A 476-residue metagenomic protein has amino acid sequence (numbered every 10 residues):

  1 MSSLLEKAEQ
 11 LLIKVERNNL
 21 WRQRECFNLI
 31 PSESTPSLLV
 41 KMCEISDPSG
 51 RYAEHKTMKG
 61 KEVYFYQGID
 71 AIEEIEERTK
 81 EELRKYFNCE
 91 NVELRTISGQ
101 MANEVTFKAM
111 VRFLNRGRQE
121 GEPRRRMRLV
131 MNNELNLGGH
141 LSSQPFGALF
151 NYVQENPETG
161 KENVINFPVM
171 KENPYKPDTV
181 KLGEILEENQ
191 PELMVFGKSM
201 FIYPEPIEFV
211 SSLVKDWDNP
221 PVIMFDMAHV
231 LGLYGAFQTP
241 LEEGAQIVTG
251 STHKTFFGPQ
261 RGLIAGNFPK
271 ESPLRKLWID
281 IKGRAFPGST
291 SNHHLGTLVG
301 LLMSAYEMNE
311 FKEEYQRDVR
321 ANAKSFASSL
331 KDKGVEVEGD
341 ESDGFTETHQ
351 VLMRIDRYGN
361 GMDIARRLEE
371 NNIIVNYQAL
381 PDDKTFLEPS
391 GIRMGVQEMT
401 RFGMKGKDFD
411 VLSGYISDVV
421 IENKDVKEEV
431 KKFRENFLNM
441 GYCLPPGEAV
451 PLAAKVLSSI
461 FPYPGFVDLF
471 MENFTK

Functional and structural regions predicted by a protein language model:
M1-I30, L39-Y86, E90, K108-P123 (+7 more regions): Non-catalytic terminal extensions of PLP-dependent enzymes
R17-N19, H253, E338-D343: Short, flexible, solvent-exposed loop/turn segments with mixed acidic/basic and small polar residues
L29-P31, R284-N292, R401-G403: A short glycine-threonine-serine/GTX helix/turn-capping micro-motif
E74, R78-E336, I355, V396: Conserved PLP-enzyme active-site core in the AAT-like
A323-K324, D340-L352: Conserved glycine-rich beta-strand-loop-beta hairpin in the small C-terminal domain of fold type I
V337-S342, A379-D383: Short, solvent-exposed loop/turn elements at beta->coil junctions and helix N-caps that rim active or binding pockets
